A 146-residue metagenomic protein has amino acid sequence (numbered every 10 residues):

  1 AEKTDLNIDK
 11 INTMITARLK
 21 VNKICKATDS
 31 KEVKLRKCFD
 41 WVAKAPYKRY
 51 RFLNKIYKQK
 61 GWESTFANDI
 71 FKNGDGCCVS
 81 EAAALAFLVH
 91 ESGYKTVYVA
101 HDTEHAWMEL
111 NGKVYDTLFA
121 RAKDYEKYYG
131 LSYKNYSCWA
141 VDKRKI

Functional and structural regions predicted by a protein language model:
T4-I70: Secondary-structure boundary elements
T28, D75, E126: Flexible, glycine- and charge-enriched loops at secondary-structure boundaries
K34-C38, G74-V89: Active-site nucleophilic cysteine motif
K72-N73, T117: Generic structural "secondary-structure junction" signal
S80-V141: Hydrophobic/aromatic-rich core segments of domains that either
K145-I146: Short, solvent-exposed mixed-charge patches
